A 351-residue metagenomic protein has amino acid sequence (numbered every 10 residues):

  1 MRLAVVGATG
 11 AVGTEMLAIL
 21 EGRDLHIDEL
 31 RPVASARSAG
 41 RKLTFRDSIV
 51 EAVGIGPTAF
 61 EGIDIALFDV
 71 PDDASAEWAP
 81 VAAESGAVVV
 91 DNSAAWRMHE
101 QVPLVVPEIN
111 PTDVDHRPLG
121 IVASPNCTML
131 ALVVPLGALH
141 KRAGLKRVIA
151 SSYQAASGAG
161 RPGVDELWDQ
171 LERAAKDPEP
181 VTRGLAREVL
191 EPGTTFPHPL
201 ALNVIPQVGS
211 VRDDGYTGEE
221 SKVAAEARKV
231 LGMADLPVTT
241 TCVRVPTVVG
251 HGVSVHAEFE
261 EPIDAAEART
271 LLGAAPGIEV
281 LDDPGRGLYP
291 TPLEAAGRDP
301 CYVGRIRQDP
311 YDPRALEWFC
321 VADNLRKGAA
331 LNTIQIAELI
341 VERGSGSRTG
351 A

Functional and structural regions predicted by a protein language model:
M1-H198, D235-P237, E261, D299-Y302 (+4 more regions): N-terminal Rossmann-like NAD(P) cofactor-binding subdomain of oxidoreductases, focused on the glycine-rich
H116-A123, N203-D214, W318-C320: Helix-loop-beta segment of a Rossmann-like dinucleotide-binding subdomain
G120-A131, G215-A224, G328-N332: A glycine-rich, Thr/Ser-enriched phosphate-binding loop motif common to dinucleotide/cofactor-binding enzymes
G137, A225, T270: Active-site phosphate/pyrophosphate- and oxyanion-stabilizing loops and adjacent acidic/basic residues in soluble
G158-R161, R212-G215, T247-H251, A265-A266: Short acidic/glycine-rich loop or secondary-structure boundary segments that cap or lie
E188, P192-T247: Oxyanion-binding "anion nests"
D235-A351: C-terminal active-site/capping subdomain that shapes the small-molecule cofactor and substrate pocket of enzyme
